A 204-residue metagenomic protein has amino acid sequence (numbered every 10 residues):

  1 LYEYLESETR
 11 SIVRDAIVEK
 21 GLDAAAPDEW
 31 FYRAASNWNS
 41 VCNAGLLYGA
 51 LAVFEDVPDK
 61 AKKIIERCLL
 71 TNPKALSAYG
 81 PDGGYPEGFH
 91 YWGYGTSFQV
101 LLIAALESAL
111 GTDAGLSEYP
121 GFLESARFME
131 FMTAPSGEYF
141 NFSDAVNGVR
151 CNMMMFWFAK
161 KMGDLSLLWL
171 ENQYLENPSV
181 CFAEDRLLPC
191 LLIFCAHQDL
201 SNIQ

Functional and structural regions predicted by a protein language model:
L1-T133, E138, A145-V146: Aromatic-lined, polymer-binding surfaces characteristic of secreted/periplasmic polysaccharide-degrading enzymes
Y94-Q204: Carbohydrate-active enzyme catalytic cores, enriched for enzymes that act on polyanionic acidic polysaccharides
